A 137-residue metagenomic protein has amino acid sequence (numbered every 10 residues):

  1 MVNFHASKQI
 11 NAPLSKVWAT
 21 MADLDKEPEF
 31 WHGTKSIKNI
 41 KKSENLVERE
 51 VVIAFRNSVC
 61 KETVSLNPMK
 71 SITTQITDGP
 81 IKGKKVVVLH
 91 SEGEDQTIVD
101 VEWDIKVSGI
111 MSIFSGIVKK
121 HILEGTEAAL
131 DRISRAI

Functional and structural regions predicted by a protein language model:
M1-E44: Hydrophobic ligand-binding cavity/cleft-lining segments
M1-Q9, L46-E48, V59, S71 (+2 more regions): Intrinsic-disorder/low-complexity, polar/charged segments enriched in Ser/Thr/Lys/Arg/Asp/Glu/Gln
N11-L14, K42-N45, S65-M69, V88-I98: A short, structured loop/turn motif at beta-sheet edges
A12-L14, I53-F55, P68, D78 (+2 more regions): Non-catalytic surface loops within mature trypsin-like serine protease
K16, E29, V59-K61, T74 (+2 more regions): Short acidic, gly/pro-rich beta-turn/loop elements at beta-sheet edges and active-site/ligand-binding grooves
K38-I81, A128-I137: Glycine-rich portal/gate segments that line the openings of hydrophobic small-molecule binding cavities
T77-E124, A128, R135: Beta-strand/loop substructures that line and gate deep hydrophobic ligand-binding cavities in soluble
